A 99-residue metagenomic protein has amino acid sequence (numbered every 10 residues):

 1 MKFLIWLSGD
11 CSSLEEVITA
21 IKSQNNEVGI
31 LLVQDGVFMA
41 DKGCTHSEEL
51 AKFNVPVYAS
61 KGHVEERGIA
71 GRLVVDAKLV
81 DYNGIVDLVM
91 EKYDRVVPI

Functional and structural regions predicted by a protein language model:
K2-E15, Q34-A40: Short, glycine-rich nucleotide/cofactor-binding loops
L4-I5, V28-D35, I69-R72: Short, basic, glycine/proline-bearing loop/turn elements
D10-N25, I30: Histidine-anchored nucleotide/phosphate-binding helix
N25, N54, K92-Y93: Short, well-ordered alpha-helix to beta-strand connector turns
V28-Q34, P56-H63: Short internal beta-strands
G36-F53: N-terminal beta-loop-helix "entrance" segment that forms/cooperates in small-molecule cofactor or anionic ligand
H63-I69: Conserved phosphate/oxyanion-binding catalytic-loop motifs
A70-I99: C-terminal structural segments of small proteins and small subunits
